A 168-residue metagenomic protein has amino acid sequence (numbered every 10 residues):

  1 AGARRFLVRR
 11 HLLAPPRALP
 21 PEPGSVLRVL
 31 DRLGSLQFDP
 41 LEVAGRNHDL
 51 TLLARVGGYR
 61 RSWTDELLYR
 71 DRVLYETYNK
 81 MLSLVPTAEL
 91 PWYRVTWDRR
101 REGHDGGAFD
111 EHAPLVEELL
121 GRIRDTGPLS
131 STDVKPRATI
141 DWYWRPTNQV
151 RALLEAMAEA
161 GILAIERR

Functional and structural regions predicted by a protein language model:
A1-R168: Long, low-complexity intrinsically disordered regions
